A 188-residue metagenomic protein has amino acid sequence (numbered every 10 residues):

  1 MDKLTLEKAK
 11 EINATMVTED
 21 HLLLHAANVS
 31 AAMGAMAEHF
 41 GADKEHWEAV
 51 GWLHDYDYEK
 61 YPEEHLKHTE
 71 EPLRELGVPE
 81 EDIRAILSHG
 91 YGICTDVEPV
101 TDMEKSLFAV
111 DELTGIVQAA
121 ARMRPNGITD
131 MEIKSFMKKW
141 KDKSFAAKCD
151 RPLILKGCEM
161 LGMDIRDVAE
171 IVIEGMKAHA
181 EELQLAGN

Functional and structural regions predicted by a protein language model:
M1, M16, M33-M36, M103 (+5 more regions): Detector for methionine-enriched segments
M1-E19, A31, V97-E98, S106 (+3 more regions): Metal-centered catalytic cores of metalloenzymes
M1-Y61: Acidic/His-rich, divalent-metal-binding segments that scaffold phosphate/diphosphate chemistry
L4, L24-N28, E64, E81 (+4 more regions): Conserved active-site and cofactor/substrate-binding residues in soluble primary-metabolism enzymes
A14, A27-S30, G34, K67-E70 (+4 more regions): Predominant activation on well-ordered alpha-helical scaffold segments within soluble catalytic domains
V17, I133-K134, K141-G187: C-terminal binding/interaction regions
F40-F145, L155: Divalent metal-dependent catalytic cores for phosphoryl transfer on phosphate-bearing substrates
